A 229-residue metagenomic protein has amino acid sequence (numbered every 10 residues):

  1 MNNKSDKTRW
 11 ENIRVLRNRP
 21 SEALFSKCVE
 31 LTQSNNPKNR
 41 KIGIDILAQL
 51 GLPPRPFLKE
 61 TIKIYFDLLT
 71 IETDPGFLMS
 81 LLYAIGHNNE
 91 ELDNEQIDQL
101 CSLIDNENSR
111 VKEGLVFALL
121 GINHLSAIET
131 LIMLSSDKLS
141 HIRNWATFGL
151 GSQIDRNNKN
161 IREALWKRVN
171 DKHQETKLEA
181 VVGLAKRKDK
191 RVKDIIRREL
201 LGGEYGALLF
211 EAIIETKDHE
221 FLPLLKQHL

Functional and structural regions predicted by a protein language model:
N2-N3, S102: Terminal domain-start segments
N3-P20, K41-P56, G76-E91, R110-H124 (+4 more regions): Structural detector for internal amphipathic alpha-helices that build alpha-solenoid repeat scaffolds
K4-S5, N35-N36, T73-D74, E107-N108 (+3 more regions): Short inter-helical turns and helix N-cap capping residues of alpha-solenoid HEAT/ARM repeat scaffolds
R19-Q33, L52-T70, E90-D105, H124-S136 (+3 more regions): Amphipathic alpha-helical scaffolding segments comprising HEAT/armadillo-like alpha-solenoid repeats
L150, L201-G202: Feature targets compositionally biased, intrinsically disordered low-complexity regions with long contiguous runs
